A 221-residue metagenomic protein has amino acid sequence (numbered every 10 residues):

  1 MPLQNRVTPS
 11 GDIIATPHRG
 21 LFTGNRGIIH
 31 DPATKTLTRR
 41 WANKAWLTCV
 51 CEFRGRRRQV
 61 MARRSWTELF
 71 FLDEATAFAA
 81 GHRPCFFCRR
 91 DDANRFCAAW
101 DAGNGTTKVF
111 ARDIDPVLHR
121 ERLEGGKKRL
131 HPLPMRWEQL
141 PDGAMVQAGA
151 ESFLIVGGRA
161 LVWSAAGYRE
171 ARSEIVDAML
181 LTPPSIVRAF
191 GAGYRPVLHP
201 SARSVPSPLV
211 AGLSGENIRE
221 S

Functional and structural regions predicted by a protein language model:
M1-S221: Mature, structured domains enriched in cysteine- and short glycine motifs
